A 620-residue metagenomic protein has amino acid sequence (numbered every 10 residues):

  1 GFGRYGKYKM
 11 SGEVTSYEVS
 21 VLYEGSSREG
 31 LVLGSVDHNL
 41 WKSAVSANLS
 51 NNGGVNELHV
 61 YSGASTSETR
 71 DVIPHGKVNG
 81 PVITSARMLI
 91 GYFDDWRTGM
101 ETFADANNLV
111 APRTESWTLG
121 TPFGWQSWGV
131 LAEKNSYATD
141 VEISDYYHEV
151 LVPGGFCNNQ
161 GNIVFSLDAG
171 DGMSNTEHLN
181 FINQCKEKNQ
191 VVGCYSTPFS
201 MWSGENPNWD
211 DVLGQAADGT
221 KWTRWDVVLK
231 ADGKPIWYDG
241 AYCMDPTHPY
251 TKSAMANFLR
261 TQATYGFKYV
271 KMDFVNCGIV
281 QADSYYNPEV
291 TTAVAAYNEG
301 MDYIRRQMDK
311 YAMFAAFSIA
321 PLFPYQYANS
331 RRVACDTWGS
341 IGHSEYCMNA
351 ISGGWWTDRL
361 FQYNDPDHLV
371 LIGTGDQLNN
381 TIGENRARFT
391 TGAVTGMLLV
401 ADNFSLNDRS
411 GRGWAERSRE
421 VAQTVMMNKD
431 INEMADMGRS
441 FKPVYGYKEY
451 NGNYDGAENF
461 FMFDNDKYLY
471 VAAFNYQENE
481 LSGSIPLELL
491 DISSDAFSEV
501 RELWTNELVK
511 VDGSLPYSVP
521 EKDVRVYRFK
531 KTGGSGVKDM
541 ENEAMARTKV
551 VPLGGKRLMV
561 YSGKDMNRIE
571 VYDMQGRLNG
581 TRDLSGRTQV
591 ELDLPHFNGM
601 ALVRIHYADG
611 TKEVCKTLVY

Functional and structural regions predicted by a protein language model:
G1-N159, K188, Y269: Carbohydrate-recognition beta-sandwich/jelly-roll modules in extracellular/periplasmic carbohydrate-active proteins
G80, W125, V394, V471 (+1 more regions): Conserved, mostly hydrophobic/aromatic
G120-A282, A296, Y303-D309, A315: Substrate-binding cleft of carbohydrate-active enzyme catalytic domains
W209-A241, D245-P249, S253, E299-S410: Glycan-recognition surfaces
F389-Y450: Aromatic- and carboxylate-lined catalytic core of secreted/periplasmic carbohydrate-active enzymes
G392-T395, V400, Y447-I492, K522 (+3 more regions): Carbohydrate-binding surface patches
V511-G534: C-terminal beta-strand-rich structural cap/linker in extracellular carbohydrate-active enzymes
K538-Y620: C-terminal outer-membrane/trafficking sorting elements
